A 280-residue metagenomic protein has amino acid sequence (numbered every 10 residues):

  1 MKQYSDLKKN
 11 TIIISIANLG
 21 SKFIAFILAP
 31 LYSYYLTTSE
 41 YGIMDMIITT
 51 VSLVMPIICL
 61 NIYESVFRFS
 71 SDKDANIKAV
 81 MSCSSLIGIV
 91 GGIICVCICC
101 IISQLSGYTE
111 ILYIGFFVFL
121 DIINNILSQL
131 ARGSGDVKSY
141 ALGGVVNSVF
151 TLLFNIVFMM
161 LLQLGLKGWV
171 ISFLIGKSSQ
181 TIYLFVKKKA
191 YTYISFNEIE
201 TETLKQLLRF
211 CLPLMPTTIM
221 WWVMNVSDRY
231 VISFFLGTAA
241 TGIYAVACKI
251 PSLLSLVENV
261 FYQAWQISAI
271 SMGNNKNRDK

Functional and structural regions predicted by a protein language model:
M1-L7, L112, K138, L166 (+4 more regions): Interhelical loop/hinge segments that connect adjacent transmembrane helices in multipass membrane
Y4, R68-D74, D121-V145: Membrane-interface junctions at transmembrane-helix termini in multi-pass inner-membrane proteins
D6-Y63, N147-L152, I156, R209-A239: Signature of the first transmembrane helix
L7-K8, D45, D74-V90, L208 (+3 more regions): Interfacial transmembrane-helix starts/ends
L19, F26, P56-I58, S82-Y113 (+2 more regions): Alpha-helical transmembrane segments of multi-pass membrane transport and lipid-handling proteins
L36-I47, D72-C83, I93-F119, L161-V170: Membrane-interface helix-capping segments at transmembrane helix termini in multi-pass transporters
I58-D74, P251-K280: Helix-loop junctions and terminal segments of transmembrane helices in multi-pass membrane transport/translocation
L112-G115, L142-A190, P251: Hydrophobic alpha-helical transmembrane segments
